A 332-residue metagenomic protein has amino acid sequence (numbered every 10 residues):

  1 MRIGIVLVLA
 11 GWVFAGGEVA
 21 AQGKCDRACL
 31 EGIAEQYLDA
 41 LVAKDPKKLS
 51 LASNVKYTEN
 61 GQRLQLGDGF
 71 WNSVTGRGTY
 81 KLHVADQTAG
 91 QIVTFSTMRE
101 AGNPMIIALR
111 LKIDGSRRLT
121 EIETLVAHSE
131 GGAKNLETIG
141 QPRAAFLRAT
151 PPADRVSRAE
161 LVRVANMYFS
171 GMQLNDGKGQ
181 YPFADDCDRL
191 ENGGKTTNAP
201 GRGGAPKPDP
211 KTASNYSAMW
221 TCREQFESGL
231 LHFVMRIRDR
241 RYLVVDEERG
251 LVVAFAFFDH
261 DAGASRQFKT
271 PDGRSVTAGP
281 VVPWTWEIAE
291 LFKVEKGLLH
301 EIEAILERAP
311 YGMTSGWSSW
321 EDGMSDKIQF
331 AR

Functional and structural regions predicted by a protein language model:
G4-A15: Bacterial N-terminal signal peptides
A20-R332: C-terminal and inter-domain tail/linker signature
